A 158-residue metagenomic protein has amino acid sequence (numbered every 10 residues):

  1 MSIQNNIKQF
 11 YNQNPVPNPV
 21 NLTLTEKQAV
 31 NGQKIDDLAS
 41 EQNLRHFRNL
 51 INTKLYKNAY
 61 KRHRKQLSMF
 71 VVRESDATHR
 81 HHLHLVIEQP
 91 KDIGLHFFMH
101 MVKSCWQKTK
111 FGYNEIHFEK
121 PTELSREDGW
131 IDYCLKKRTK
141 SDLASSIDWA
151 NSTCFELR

Functional and structural regions predicted by a protein language model:
M1-V20, Q28-L44, Q89-R158: Catalytic "initiation/cleavage/transfer" segments centered on a nucleophilic residue and adjacent nucleic-acid-engaging
N14-P15, H63, D76-R80: Intrinsically disordered, low-complexity regulatory regions enriched in Ser/Pro/Gly/Thr and acidic residues
P19-N21, Q66, H82: Beta-strand-rich binding-surface signature of beta-sandwich/beta-barrel folds used to engage anionic ligands
D37-V72: Surface-exposed, low-hydrophobicity interaction/linker segments
L50, S75, T139-K140: Small/flexible residues
S68-K91: Histidine-centered divalent-metal-coordination microenvironment in nucleic-acid enzymes
